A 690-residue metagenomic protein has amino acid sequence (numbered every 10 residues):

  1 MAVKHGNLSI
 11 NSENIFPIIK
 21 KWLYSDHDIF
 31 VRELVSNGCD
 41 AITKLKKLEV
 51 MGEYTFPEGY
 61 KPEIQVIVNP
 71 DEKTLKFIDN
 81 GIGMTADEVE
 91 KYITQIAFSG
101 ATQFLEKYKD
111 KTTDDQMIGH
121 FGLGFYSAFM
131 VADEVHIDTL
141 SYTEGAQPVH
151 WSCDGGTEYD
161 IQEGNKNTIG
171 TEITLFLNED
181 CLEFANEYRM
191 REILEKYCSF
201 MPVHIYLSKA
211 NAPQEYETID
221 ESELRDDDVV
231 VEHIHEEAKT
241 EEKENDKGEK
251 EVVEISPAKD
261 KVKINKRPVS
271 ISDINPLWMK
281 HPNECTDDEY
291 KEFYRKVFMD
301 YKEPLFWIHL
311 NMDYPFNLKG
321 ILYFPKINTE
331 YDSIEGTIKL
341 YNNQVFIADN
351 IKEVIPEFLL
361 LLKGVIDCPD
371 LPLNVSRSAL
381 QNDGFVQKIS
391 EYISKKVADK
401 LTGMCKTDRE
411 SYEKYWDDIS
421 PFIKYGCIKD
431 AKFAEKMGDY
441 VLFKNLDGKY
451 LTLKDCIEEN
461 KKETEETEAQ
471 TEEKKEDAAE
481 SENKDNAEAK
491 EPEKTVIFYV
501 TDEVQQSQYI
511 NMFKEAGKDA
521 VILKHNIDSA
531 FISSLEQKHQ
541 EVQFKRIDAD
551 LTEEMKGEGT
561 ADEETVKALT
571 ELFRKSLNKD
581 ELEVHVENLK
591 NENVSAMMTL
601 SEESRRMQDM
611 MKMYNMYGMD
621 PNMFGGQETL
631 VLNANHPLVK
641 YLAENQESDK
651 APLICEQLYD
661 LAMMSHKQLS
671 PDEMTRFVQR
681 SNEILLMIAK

Functional and structural regions predicted by a protein language model:
M1-F184, E192, S199, E215-S222 (+4 more regions): GHKL (Bergerat-fold) ATPase N-terminal catalytic module, capturing the glycine-rich phosphate-binding loop and acidic
M117, V135-E158, N178-C181, Y188-K690: GHKL/Bergerat-fold ATPase module in large chromosome/replication-associated machines
